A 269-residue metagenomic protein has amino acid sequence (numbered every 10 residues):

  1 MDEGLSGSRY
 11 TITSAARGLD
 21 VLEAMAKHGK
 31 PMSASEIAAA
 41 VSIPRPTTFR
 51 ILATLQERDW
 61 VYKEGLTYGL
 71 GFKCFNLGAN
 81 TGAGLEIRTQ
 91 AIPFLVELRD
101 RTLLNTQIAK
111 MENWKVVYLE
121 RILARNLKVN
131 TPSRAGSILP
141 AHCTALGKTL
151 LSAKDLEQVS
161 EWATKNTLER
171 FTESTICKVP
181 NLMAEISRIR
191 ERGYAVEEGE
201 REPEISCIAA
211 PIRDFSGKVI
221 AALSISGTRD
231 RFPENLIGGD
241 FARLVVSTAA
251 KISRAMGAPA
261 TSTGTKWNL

Functional and structural regions predicted by a protein language model:
M1-T89, A250, R254-A258: N-terminal helix-turn-helix
T11-A15, G71, G84, R88 (+6 more regions): Short, structured helix-loop boundary elements
G65, T106, C207-A209: Short loop/turn microsegments at loop-to-beta-strand junctions
G69-K165: Amphipathic alpha-helical effector-binding/dimerization core of metabolite-sensing transcriptional regulators
Q90-L98, A163-A209, R254-A255: Short, basic/aromatic recognition patches
P203-E204, A221-L269: Juxtadomain coupling helices with adjacent low-complexity linkers
I212-F215: Sensor-regulatory modules in signal-transduction proteins
